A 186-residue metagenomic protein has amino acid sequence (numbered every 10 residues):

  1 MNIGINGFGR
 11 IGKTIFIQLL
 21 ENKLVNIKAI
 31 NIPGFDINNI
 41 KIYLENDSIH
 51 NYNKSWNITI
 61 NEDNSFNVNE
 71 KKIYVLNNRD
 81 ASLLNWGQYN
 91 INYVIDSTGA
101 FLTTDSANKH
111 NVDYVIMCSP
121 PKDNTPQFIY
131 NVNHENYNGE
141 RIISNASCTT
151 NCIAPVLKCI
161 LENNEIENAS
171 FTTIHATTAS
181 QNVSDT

Functional and structural regions predicted by a protein language model:
M1-V183: N-terminal Rossmann-like NAD(P) cofactor-binding subdomain of oxidoreductases, focused on the glycine-rich
T186: Anionic-ligand binding region
